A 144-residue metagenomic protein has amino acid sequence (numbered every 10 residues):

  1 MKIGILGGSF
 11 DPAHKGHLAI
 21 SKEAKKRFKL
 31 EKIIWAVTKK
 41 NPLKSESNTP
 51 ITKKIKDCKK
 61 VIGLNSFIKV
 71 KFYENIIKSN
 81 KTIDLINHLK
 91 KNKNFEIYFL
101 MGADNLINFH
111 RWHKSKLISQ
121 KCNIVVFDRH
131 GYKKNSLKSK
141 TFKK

Functional and structural regions predicted by a protein language model:
M1-K144: Nucleotidyltransferase catalytic core that binds NTPs
